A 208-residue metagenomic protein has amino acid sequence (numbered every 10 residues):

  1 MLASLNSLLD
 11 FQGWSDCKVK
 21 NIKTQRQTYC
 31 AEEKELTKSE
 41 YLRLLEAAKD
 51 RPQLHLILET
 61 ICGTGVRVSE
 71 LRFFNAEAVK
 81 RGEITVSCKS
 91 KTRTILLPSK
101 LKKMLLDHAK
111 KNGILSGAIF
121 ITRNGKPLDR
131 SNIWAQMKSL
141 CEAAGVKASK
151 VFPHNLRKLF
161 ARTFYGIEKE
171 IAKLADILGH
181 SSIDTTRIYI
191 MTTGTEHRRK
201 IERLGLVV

Functional and structural regions predicted by a protein language model:
M1-S15, L97: Non-catalytic DNA-binding core/recognition domains of DNA-processing enzymes
W14-R43, C88-S90, K126: Flexible interdomain linker/hinge and immediately adjacent N-terminus of the catalytic tyrosine-recombinase domain
C30, K38-V68: Basic, Lys/Arg- and aromatic-enriched nucleic-acid-binding interface segment
E35, K89, L178, I183-R203: Catalytic-site neighborhood detector that most strongly recognizes the C-terminal catalytic loop/helix of tyrosine
E59, R157-S181, I188: C-terminal catalytic core of tyrosine-transesterase DNA break-rejoin enzymes
T64, S69, F73-D107: Conserved tyrosine-mediated DNA breakage-rejoining catalytic core shared by Y-recombinases
P98-K147: Active-site/catalytic core of tyrosine-dependent DNA strand-transfer enzymes
G205-V208: C-terminal secondary-structure termini that scaffold catalytic or DNA-interacting sites
